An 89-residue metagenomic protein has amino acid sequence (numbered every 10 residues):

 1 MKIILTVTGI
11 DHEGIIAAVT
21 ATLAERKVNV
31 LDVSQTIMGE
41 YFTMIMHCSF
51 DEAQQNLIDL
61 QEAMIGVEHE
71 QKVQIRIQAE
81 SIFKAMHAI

Functional and structural regions predicted by a protein language model:
M1-I89: A conserved regulatory-domain signal marking ACT and ACT-like small-molecule sensing domains and adjacent regulatory
